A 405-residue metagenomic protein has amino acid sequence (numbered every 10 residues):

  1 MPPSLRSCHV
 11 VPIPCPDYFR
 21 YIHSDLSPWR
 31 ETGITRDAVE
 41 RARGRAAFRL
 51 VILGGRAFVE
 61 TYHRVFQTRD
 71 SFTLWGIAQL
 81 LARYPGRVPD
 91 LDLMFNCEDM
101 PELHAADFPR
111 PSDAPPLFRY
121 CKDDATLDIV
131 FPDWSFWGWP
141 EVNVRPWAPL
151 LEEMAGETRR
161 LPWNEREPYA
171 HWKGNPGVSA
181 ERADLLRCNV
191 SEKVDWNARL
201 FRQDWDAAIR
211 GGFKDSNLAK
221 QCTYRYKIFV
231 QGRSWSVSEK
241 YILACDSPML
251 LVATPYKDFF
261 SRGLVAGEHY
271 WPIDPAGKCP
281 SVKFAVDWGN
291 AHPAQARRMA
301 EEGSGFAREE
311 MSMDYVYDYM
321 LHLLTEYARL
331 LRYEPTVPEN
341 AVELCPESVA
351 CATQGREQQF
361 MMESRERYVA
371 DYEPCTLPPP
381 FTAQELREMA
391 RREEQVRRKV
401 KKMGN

Functional and structural regions predicted by a protein language model:
M1-N217, V337-P338, V342-V349, Q358-N405: Secretory-pathway glycan-assembly enzymes, especially type II membrane glycosyltransferases that use nucleotide-sugar
A219-N405: Catalytic binding pocket for nucleotide-activated donors in carbohydrate/polymer assembly enzymes
